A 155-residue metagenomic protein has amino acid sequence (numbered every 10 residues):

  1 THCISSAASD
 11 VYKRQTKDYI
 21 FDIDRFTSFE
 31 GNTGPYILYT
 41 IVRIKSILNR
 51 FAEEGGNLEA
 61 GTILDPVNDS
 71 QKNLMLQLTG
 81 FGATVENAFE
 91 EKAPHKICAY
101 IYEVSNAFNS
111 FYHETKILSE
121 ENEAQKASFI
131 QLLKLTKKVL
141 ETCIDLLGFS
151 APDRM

Functional and structural regions predicted by a protein language model:
T1-A8: Positively charged, low-complexity/disordered segments
S9-M155: Non-catalytic interaction-recognition regions
